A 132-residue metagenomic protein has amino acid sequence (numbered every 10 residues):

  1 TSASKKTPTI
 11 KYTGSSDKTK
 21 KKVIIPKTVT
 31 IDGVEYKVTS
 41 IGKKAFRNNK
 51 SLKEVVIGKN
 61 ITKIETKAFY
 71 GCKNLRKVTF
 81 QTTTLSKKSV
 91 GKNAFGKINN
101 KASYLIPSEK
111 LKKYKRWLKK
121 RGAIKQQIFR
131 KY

Functional and structural regions predicted by a protein language model:
T1-S16: Short beta-strand/loop segment at the start of cytosolic alpha/beta domains
A3, K18-S40, K50-K63, K73-S89 (+2 more regions): Structural signature of tandem-repeat unit edges
T9, P26-T28, W117: Short, flexible coil/turn micro-motifs enriched in small/turn-prone residues
G42-A45, E65-Y70, G91-A94: Consensus positions within tandem repeat domains that build extended binding/scaffold surfaces
V90-K92, R116-L118: Short aromatic-enriched loop/helix-cap "lid" or pocket-rim segments at secondary-structure transitions that line
W117-K125: Helix-loop-beta element that forms the nucleotide-linked donor phosphate-binding surface in glycosyltransferases
